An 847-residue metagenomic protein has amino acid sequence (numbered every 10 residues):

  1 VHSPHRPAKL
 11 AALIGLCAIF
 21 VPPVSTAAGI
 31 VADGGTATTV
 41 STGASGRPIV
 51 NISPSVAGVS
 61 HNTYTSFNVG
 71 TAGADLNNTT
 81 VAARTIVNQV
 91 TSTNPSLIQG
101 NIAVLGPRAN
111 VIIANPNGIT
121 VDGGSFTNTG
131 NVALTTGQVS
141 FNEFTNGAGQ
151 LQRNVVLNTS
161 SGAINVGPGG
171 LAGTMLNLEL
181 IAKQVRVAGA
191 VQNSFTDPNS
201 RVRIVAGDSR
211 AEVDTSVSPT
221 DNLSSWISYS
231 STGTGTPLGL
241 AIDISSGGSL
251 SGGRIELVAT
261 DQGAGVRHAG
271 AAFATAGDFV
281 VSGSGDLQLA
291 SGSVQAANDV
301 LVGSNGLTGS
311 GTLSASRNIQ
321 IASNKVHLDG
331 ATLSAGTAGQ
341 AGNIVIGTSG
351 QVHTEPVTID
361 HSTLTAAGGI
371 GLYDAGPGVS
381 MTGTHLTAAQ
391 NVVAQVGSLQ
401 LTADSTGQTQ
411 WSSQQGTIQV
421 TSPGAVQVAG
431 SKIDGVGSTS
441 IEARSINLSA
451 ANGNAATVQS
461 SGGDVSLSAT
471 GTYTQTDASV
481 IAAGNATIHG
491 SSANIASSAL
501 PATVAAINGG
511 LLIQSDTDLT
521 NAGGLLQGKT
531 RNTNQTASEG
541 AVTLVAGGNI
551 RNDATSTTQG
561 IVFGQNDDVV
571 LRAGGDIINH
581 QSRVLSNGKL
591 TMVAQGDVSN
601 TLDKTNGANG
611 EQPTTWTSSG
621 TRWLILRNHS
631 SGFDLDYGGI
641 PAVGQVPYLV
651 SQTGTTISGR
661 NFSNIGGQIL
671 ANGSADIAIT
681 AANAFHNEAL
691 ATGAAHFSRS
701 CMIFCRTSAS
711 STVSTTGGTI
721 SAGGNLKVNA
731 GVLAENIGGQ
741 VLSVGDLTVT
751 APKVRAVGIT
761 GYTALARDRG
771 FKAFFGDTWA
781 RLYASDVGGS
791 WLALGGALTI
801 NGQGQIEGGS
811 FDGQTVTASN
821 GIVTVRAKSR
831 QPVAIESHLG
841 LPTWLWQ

Functional and structural regions predicted by a protein language model:
S3-H5, L16-C17, V21-T275, S282-G283: Solvent-exposed adhesion/ligand-recognition segments of exported proteins
H5-A8, A478: Intrinsic structural disorder/low-complexity segments
L10-L16: Hydrophobic helical h-region of N-terminal Sec-dependent signal peptides in bacterial secretory/periplasmic proteins
L13, P22, W844-L845: Short hotspots in intrinsically disordered terminal tails
S45-P48, A72-A82, N101-R108, D197 (+8 more regions): Beta-strand repeat architectures
G162, N222, S284-S293, D299 (+3 more regions): Binding/recognition "hotspot" determinant
